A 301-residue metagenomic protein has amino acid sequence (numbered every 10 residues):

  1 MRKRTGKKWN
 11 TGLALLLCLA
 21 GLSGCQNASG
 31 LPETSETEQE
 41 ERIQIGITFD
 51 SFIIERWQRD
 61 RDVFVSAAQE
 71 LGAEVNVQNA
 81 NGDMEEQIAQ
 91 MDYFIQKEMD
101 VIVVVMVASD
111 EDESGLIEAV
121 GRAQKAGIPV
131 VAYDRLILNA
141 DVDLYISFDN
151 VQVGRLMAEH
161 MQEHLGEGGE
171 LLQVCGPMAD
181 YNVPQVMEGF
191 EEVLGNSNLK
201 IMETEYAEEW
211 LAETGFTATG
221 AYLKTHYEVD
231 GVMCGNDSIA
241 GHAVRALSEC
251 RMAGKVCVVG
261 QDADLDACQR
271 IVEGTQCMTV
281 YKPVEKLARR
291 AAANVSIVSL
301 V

Functional and structural regions predicted by a protein language model:
K3-G6, C25-V301: A residue-level marker of the well-folded mature domains of exported/periplasmic proteins
K8-A28: Sec-dependent N-terminal signal peptides of Gram-positive bacterial secreted proteins and lipoproteins
